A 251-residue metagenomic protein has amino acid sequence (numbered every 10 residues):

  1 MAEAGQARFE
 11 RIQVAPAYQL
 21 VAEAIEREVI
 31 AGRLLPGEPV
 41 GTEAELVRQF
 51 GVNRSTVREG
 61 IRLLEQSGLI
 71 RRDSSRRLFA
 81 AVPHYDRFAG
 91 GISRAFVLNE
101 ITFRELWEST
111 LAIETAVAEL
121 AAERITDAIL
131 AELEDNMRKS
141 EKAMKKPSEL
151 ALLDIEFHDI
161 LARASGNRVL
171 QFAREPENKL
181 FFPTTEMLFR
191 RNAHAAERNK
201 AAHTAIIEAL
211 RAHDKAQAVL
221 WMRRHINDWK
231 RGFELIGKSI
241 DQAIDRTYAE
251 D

Functional and structural regions predicted by a protein language model:
M1-I113, E119, S239-A243, T247-D251: Short linear motifs at protein or domain termini
T110-M187, N199-E208, Q217-G232: Conserved amphipathic alpha-helical segments that form helical-bundle/coiled-coil interaction surfaces
R191: Luminal/periplasmic acceptor-recognition loop/helix of membrane-associated glycosyltransferases
H194-E197: Short helix-capping and inter-helix turn/linker motifs at the boundaries of alpha-helical repeat units
